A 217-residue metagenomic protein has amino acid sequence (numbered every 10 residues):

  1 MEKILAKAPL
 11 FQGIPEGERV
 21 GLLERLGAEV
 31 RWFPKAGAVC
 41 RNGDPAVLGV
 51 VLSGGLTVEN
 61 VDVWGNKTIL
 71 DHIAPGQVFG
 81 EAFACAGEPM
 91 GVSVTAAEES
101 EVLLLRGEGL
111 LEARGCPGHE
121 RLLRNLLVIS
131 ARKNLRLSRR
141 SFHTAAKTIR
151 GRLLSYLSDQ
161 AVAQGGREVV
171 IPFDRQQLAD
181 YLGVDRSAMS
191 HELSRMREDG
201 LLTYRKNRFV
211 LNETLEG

Functional and structural regions predicted by a protein language model:
M1-G37, D44, V78, F83-C85: Cyclic nucleotide-binding regulatory module and flanking cytosolic helices
L26, I69-V128: Cyclic-nucleotide recognition modules
W32, G37-E98: Cyclic nucleotide-binding regulatory domains
V39, L110-L111, E216: A generic structural signal for short hydrophobic patches within well-formed alpha-helices
G91-V92, L111-P117, R136-A145, A163-G166: Short helix-to-loop capping/linker segments positioned immediately adjacent to catalytic or ligand/cofactor-binding
L122, A145, I149-R152, D174: N-terminal positioning helix adjacent to the helix-turn-helix/winged-helix DNA-binding module
L122-S141: Long, low-complexity, charged/polar intrinsically disordered regions in eukaryotic proteins
R152, Y156-G217: Phosphate-/nucleic-acid-contacting segments
